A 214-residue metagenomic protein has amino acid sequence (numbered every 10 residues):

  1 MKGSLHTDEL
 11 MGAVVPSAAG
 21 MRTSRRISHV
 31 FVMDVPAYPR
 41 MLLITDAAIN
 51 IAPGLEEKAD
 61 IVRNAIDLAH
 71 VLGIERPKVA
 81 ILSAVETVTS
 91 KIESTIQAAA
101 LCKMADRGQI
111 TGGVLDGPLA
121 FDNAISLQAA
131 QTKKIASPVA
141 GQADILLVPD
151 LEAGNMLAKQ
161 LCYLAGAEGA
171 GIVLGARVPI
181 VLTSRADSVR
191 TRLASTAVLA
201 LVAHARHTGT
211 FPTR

Functional and structural regions predicted by a protein language model:
M1-V139, A143-R214: Anion-binding alpha/beta catalytic cores of soluble intermediary-metabolism enzymes, centered on
